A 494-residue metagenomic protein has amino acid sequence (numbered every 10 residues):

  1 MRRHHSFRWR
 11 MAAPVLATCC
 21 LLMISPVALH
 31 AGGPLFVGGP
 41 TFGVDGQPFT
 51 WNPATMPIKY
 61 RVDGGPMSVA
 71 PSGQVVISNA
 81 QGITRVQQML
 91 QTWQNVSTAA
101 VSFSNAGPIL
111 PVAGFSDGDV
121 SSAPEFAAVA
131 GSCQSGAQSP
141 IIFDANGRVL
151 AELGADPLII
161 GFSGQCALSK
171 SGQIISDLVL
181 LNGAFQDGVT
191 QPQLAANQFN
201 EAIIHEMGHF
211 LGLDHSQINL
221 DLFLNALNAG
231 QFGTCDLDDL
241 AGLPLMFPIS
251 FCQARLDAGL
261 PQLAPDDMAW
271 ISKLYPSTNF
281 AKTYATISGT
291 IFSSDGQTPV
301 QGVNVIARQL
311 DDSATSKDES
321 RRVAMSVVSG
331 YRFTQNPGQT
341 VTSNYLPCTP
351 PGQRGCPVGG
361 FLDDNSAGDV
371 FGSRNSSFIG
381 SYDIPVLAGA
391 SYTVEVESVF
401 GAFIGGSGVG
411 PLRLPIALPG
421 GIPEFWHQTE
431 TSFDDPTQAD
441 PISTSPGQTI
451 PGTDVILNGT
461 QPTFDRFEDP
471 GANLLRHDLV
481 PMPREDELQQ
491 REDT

Functional and structural regions predicted by a protein language model:
R2-L16: Bacterial N-terminal signal peptides that target proteins for export
A13-S25: Bacterial N-terminal signal peptides
M23-G82, A145-G172, N228-L237, I422-S445: Disordered inhibitory propeptide/activation segment of secreted metzincin zinc metalloprotease zymogens, centered on
V27-M56, R61, A285-S288, W426-H427 (+2 more regions): Boundary/junction segments of secreted and surface-exposed precursor proteins
P34-L35, I83-L237, K282-Y284, F292 (+5 more regions): Metzincin-family zinc-dependent endopeptidase catalytic domain
G259-A285: Beta-strand-rich domain onsets/edges
A269-P276, P415-R466: Extracellular beta-sheet/turn segments enriched in Thr/Pro/Gly and aliphatic residues
P276-R308, T449-D465: A short, Gly/Thr-enriched small/hydrophobic beta-strand-prone motif that recurs across taxa
